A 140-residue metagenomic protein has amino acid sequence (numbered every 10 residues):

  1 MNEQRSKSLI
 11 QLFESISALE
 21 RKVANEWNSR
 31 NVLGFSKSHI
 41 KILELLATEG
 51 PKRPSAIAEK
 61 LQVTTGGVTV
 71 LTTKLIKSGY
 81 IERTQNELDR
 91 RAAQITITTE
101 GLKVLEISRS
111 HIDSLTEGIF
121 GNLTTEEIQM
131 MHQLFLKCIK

Functional and structural regions predicted by a protein language model:
M1-L33: N-terminal leader segment of winged-helix/HTH proteins
S6, Q11-L12, I16, I107-K140: Terminal interaction helix/tail motif
N25-T64: N-terminal helix-turn-helix DNA-binding core of bacterial DNA-binding proteins
L33-H39, T98, G121-T124: Short helix-coil-helix linker/hinge
K41-E44, K103, M130: Pre-recognition alpha-helix immediately N-terminal to the DNA-recognition helix within helix-turn-helix or winged-helix
G50-A93: Canonical helix-turn-helix DNA-binding module
E87-S108: Basic, amphipathic "hinge/linker" alpha-helix immediately C-terminal to the N-terminal HTH DNA-binding motif
